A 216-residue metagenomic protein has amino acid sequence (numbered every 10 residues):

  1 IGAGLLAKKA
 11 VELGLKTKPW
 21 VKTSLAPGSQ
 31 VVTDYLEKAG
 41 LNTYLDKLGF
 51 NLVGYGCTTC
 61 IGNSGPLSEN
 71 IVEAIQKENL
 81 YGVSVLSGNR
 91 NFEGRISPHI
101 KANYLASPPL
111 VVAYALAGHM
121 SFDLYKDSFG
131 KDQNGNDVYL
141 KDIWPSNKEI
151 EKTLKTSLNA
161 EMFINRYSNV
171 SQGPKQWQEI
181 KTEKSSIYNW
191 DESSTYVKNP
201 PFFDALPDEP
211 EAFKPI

Functional and structural regions predicted by a protein language model:
I1-I216: Fe-S-dependent hydro-lyases/dehydratases of central metabolism
